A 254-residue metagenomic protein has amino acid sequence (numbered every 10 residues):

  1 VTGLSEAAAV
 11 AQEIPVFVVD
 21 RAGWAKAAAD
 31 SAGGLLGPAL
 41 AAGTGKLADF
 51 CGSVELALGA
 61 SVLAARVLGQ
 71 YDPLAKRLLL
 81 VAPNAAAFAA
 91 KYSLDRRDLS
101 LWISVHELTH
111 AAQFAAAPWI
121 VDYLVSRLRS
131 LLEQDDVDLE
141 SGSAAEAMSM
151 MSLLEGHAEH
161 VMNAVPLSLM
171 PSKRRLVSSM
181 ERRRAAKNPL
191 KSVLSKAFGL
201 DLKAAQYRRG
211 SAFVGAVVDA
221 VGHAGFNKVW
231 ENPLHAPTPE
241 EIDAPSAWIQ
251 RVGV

Functional and structural regions predicted by a protein language model:
V1-N84: Auxiliary, metal-adjacent structural segments of Zn-dependent hydrolase domains
V18, G23, L108-T109, E133-Q134 (+1 more regions): A structural signal for the main folded, soluble domain(s) of proteins
A86-I103: Short pre-active-site segment immediately N-terminal to the catalytic Zn-binding motif
L94, L139-E140, V193: Acidic/His metal-coordination segments adjacent to aromatic residues that form catalytic metal sites in metalloenzymes
D95, L99, A145, S149 (+1 more regions): Short, solvent-exposed segments of well-ordered alpha helices
E107-L124: Catalytic Zn2+-binding segment of zinc metalloproteases
D122-A158: Acidic/histidine-rich catalytic neighborhood
G156-V254: Pan-zinc metallopeptidase signature
